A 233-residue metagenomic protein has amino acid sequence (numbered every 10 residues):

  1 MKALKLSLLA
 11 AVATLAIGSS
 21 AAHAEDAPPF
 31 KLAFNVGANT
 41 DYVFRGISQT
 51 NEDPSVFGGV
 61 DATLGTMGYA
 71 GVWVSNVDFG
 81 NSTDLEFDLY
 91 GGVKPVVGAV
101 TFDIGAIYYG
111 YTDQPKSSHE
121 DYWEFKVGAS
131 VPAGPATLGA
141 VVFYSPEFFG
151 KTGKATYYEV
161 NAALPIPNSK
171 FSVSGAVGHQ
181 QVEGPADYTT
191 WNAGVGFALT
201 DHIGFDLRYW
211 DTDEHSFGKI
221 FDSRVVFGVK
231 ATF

Functional and structural regions predicted by a protein language model:
M1-K31: Cleavable N-terminal export/targeting peptides
E25-D78, K230: Short glycine/proline- and aromatic-enriched beta-strand/turn motifs that initiate or cap beta-hairpins
F30, E52-V56, T83-F87, V100 (+4 more regions): Residues that define the transmembrane beta-barrel architecture of outer-membrane proteins
A38-F44, V74-D78, P95, Y108-T112 (+6 more regions): Transmembrane beta-strands of outer-membrane beta-barrel pores
S48, G68-V97, I104-H119, P185: Surface-exposed loop and membrane-interface regions of Gram-negative outer-membrane beta-barrel proteins
D61-M67, K94-G98, S130-G134, A163-P167 (+2 more regions): Structural signature of outer-membrane beta-barrel channels/translocons
T66-V72, G98-I104, G134-A140, N168-S174 (+1 more regions): Repeated loop/turn-to-beta-strand initiation elements of outer-membrane beta-barrel proteins
A193, F197, K219-F233: Outer-membrane beta-barrel "beta-signal"
